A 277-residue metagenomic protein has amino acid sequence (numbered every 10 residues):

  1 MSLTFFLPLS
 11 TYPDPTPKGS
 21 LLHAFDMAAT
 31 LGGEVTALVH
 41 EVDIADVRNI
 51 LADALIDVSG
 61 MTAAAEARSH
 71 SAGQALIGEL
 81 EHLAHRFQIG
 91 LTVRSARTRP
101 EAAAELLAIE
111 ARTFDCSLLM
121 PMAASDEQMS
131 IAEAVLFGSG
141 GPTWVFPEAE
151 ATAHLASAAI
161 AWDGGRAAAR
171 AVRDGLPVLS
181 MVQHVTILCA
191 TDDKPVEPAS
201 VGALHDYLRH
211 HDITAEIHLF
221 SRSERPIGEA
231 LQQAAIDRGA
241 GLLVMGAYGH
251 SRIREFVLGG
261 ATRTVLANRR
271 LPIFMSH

Functional and structural regions predicted by a protein language model:
M1-T62, G138-G141, E148-E150, H154-F220: Small/aliphatic-rich secondary-structure junction motif
P17-S20, A103, Q128, A168-A171 (+2 more regions): Amphipathic coiled-coil/heptad-repeat helices and related helical stalk/stem segments that mediate oligomerization
L21, T30, E105-A151, A235-H277: Gly/Ser-rich helix-loop-strand patches that form or flank binding pockets for ribonucleotide-derived cofactors
A24, L80, L107, L204 (+2 more regions): Aromatic/hydrophobic pocket-lining residues that form π-stacking "cages" and hydrophobic walls in ligand
V42-D43, E81-S117, H211-L243, G249-R254 (+1 more regions): Structural beta-alpha unit
S59-A75: A short acidic, glycine-rich active-site loop that binds or catalyzes chemistry on phosphate/adenosine moieties
A75-L83, A203, Y207: Amphipathic alpha-helical segments that form well-ordered structural scaffolds and often line/cohere around active
R97-E101, A123-S125, G165-R166: Short beta->alpha connector loops
